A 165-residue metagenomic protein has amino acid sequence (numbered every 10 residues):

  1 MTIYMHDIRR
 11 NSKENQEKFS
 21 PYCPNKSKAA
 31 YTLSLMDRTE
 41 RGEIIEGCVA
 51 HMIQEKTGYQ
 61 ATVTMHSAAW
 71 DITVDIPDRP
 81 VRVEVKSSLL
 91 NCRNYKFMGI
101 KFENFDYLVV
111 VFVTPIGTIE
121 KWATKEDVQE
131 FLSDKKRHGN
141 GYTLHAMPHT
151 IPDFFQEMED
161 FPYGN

Functional and structural regions predicted by a protein language model:
M1-V81, V85-N165: Nucleic-acid endonuclease domains
